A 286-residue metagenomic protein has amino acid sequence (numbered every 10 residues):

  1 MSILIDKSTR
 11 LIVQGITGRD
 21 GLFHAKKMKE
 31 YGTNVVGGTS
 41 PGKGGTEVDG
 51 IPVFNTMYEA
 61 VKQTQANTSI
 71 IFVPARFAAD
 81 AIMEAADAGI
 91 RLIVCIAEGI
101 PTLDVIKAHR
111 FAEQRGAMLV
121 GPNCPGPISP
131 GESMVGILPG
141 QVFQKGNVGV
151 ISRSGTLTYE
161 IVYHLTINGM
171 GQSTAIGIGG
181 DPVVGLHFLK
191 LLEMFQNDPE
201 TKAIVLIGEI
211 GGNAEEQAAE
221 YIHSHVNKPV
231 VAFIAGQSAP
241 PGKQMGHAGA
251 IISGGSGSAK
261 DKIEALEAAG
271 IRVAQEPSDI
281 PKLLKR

Functional and structural regions predicted by a protein language model:
M1-R286: Catalytic-core regions of core metabolic enzymes, especially those transforming organic acids/acyl-group intermediates
